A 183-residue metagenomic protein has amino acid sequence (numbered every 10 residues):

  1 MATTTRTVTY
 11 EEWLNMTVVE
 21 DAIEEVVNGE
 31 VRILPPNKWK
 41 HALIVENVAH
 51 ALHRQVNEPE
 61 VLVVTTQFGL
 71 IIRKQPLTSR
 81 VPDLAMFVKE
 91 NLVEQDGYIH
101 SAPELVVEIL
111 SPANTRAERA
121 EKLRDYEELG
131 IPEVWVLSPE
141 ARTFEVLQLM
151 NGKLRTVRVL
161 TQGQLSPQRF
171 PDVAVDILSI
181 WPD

Functional and structural regions predicted by a protein language model:
M1-D183: Gly/Pro/Ser/Thr-rich low-complexity, intrinsically disordered segments predominantly at protein N-termini
